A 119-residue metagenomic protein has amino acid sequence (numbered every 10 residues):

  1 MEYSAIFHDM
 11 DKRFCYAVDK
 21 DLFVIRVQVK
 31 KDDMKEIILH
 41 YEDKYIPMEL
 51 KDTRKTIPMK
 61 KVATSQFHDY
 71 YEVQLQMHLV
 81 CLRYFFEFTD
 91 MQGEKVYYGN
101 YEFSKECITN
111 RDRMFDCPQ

Functional and structural regions predicted by a protein language model:
M1-L22, E49-Q119: The feature marks proteins involved in alpha-glucan
L22-D32, H40: Short edge beta-strand/loop segments characteristic of extracellular beta-sandwich folds
D32-E36, I46: Primarily extracytoplasmic ectodomains and periplasmic/lumenal surface modules that are beta-strand-rich
I37-L39, Y84: Short beta-strand elements bearing conserved aromatic residues within extracellular beta-rich modules
H40-K44, T89: Predominantly extracellular/luminal cell-surface or secreted proteins
